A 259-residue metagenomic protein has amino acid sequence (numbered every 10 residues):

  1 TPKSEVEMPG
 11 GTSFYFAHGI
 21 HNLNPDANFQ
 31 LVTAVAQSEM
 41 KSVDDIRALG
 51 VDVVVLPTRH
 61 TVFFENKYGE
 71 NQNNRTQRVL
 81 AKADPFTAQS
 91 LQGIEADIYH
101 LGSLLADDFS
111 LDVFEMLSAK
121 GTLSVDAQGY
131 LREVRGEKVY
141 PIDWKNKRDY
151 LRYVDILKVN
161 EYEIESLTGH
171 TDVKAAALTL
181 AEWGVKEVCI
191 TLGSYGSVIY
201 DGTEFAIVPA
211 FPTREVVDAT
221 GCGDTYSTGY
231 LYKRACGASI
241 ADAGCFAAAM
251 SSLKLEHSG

Functional and structural regions predicted by a protein language model:
P2-E7, N22-D107, D112-T122: Conserved N-terminal subdomain of the carbohydrate kinase-like
G11-N22: Histidine-anchored nucleotide/phosphate-binding helix
I20, N160, G223: Short, conserved phosphate/pyrophosphate- and ester-handling motifs at nucleotide-, phospho-/glycolipid
T33-V35, A127, L192: Short beta-strand/turn micro-motifs composed of small residues that flank or help shape donor/cofactor-binding pockets
V62-K67, R132-E137, V216-T220: Short, charged, surface-exposed secondary-structure boundary motifs
D97, D155, K186: Receiver (REC) domain switch/active-site residues of two-component response regulators
G102-L178: Conserved beta-alpha-beta core of the PfkB/ribokinase-like small-molecule kinase fold
M116, Y140-W144, R148, V173-G259: Conserved phosphate-binding/catalytic region of the ribokinase-like
